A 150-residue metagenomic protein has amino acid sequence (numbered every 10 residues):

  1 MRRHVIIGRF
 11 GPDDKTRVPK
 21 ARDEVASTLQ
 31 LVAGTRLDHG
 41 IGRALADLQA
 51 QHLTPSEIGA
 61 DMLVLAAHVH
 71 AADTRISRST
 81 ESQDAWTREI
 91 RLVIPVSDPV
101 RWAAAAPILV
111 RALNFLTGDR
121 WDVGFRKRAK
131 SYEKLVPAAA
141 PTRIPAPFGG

Functional and structural regions predicted by a protein language model:
M1-G149: RNA-binding accessory domains that recognize and position tRNA/RNA substrates
